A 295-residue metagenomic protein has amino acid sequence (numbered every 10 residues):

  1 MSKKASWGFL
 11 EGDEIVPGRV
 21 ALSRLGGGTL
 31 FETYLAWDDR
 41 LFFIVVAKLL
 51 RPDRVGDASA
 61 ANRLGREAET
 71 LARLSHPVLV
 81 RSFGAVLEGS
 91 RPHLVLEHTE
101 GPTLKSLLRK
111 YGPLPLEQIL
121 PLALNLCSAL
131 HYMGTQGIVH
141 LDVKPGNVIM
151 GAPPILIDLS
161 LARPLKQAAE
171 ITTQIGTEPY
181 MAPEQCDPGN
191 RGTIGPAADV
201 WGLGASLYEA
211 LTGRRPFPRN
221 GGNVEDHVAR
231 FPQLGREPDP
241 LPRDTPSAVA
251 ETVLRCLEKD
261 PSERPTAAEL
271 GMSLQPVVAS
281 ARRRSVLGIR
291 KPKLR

Functional and structural regions predicted by a protein language model:
R51-R73: AlphaC helix of the eukaryotic protein kinase fold
A85: Activation-segment/catalytic-loop signature of the eukaryotic protein kinase fold
G89-T103, L107: Conserved short submotifs of the Hanks-type protein kinase catalytic core that shape the nucleotide-binding pocket
L122-A123: Activation segment signature within eukaryotic-like protein kinase domains
L126-I138: Protein kinase catalytic-loop region centered on the HRD/HxD motif
D199: Conserved catalytic-loop aspartate of Hanks-type protein kinases
A229-R243: Short proline-rich PxxP-based motifs
